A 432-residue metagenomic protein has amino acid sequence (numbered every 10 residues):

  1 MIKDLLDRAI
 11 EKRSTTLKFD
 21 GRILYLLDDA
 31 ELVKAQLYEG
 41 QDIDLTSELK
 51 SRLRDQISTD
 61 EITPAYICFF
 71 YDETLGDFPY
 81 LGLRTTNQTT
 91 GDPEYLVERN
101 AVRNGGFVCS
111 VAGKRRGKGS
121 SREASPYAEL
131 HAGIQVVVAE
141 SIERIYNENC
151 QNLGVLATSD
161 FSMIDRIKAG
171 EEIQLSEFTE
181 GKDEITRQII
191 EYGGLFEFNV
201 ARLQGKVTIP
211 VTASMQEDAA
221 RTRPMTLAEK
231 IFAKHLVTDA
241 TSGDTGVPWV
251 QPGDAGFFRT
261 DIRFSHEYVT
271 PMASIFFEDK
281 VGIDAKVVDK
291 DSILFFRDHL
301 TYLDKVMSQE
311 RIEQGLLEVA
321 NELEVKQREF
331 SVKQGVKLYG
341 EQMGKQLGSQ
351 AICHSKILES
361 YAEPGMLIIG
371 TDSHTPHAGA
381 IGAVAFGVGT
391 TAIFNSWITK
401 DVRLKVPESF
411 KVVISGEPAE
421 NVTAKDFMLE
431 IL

Functional and structural regions predicted by a protein language model:
M1-L432: Fe-S-dependent hydro-lyases/dehydratases of central metabolism
